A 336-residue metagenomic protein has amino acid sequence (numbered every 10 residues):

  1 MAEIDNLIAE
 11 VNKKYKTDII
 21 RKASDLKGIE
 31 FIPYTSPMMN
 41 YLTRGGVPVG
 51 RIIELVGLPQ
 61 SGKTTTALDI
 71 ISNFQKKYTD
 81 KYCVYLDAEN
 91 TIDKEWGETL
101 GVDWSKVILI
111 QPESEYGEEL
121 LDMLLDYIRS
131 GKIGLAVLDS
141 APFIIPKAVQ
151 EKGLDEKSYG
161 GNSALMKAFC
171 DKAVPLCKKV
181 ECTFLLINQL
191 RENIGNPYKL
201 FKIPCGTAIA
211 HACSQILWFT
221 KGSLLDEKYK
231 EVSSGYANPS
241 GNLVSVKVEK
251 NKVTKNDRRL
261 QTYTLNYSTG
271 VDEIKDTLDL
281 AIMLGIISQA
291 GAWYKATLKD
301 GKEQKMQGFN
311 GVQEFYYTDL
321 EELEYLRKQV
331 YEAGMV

Functional and structural regions predicted by a protein language model:
M1-R21, L224-V336: C-terminal regions of RecA-like/P-loop NTPase motor modules
A2-K106, D122-L125, R129: The Walker A/P-loop phosphate-binding site
K16, M39, E54-L55, G97 (+5 more regions): Residue-level signature of catalytic and energy-coupling elements of molecular machines, predominantly ATP/GTP-dependent
L26, I108-E119, A290-E303: Short linear loop/turn motifs
I52-G57, G153-G160, N193-K199, R259-Y267 (+1 more regions): Short hinge/gating elements
D69-I70, F74, Y78-A168, K172 (+1 more regions): Conserved inter-motif catalytic segment of the P-loop NTP-binding fold
Y82-Y85, V107-I110, L185, L217-F219 (+1 more regions): Short hydrophobic alpha-helical runs that function as membrane-insertion/retention elements
Y127, Y159-L284: Phosphate-binding/switch region of NTP-binding enzymes
